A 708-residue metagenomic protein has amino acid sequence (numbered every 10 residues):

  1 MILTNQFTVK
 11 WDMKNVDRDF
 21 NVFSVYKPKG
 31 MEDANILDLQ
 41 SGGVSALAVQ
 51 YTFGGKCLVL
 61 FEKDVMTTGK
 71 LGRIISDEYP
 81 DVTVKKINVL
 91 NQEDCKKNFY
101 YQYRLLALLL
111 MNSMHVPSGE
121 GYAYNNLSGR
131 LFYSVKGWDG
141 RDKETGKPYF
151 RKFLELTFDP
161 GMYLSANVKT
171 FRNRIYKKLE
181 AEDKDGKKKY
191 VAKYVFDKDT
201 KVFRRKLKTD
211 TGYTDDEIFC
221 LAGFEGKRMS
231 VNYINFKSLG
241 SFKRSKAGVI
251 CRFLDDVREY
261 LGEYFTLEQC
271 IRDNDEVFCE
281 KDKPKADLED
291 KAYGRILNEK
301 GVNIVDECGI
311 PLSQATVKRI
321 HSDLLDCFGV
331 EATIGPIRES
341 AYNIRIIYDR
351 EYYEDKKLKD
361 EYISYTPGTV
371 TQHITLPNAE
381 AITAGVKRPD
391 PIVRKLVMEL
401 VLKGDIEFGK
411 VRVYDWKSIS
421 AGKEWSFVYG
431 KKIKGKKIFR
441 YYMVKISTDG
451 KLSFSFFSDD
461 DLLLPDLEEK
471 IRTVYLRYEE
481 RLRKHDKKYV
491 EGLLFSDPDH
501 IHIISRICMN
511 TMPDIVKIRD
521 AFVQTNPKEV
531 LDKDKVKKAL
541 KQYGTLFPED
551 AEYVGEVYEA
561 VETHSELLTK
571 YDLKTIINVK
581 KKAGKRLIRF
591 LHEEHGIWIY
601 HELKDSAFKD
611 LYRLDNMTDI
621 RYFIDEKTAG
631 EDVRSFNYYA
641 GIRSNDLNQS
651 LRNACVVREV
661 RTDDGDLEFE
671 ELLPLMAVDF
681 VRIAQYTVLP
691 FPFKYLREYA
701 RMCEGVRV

Functional and structural regions predicted by a protein language model:
M1-E259, E263-T266, D273-N274, P311-E361 (+1 more regions): Long, contiguous domain-sized segments
I271-T333: Type-3 copper protein
